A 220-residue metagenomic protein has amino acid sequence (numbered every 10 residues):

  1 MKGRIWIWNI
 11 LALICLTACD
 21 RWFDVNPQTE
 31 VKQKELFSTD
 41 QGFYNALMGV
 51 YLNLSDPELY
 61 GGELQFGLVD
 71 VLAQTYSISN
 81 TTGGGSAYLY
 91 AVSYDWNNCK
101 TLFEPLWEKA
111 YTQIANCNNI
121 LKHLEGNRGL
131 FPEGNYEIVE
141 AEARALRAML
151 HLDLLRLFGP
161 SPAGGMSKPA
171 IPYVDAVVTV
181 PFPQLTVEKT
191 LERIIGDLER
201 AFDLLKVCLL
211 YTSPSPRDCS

Functional and structural regions predicted by a protein language model:
M1-T17: Sec-dependent bacterial lipoprotein signal peptides
C19-G67: Membrane-proximal, proline-rich intrinsically disordered regions
Q33-L36, K100-W107, V177-V187: Second-shell loop/turn segments in exported
Y44, G85-F158, L185, F202-V207: Conserved, well-structured interaction surfaces
G134, L157-E188, E192: Short coil/linker segments at helix-helix boundaries
Y211-S220: Single conserved hydrophobic/aromatic residue that forms the stacking wall/gate of nucleotide- or nucleobase-binding
